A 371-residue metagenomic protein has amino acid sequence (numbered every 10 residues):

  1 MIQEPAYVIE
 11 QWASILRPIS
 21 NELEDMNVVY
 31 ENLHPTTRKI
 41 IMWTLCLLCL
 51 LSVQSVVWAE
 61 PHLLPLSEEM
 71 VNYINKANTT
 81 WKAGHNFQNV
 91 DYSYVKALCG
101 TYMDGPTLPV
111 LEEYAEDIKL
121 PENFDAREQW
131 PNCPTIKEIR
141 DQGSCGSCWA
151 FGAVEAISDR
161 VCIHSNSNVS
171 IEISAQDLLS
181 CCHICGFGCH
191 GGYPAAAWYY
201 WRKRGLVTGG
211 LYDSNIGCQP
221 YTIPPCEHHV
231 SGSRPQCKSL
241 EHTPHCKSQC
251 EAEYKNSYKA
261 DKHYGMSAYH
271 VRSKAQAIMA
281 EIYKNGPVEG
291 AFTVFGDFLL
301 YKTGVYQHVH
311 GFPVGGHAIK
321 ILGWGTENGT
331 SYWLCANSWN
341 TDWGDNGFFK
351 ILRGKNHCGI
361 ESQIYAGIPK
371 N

Functional and structural regions predicted by a protein language model:
I2, Y7-R17, D25-H34, P109 (+1 more regions): C-terminal helix/juxtamembrane-tail motif
E10, I15, T36, T135-E138 (+1 more regions): Intrinsically disordered, low-complexity sequence elements enriched in Ser/Thr/Gly/Pro
P18, E24, V56-A59: Low-complexity, intrinsically disordered segments with a bias for serine/threonine
M26-C49: Classical eukaryotic N-terminal signal peptides for Sec-dependent ER targeting/secretion, especially the positively
I41-N371: Catalytic-core signature of thiol
